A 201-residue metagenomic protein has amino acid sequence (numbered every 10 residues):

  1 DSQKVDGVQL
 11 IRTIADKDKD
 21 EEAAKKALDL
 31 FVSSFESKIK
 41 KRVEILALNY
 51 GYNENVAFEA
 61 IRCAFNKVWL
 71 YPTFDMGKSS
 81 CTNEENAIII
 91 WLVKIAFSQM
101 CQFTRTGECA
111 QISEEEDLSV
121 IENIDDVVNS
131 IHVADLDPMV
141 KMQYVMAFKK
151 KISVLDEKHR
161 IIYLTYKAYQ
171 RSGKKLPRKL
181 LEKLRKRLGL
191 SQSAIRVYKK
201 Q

Functional and structural regions predicted by a protein language model:
T13-I45, N55: A short, charge-rich alpha-helical start-of-domain segment used by transcription regulators
D18, E22, S119-S153: Acidic, proline/glycine-rich intrinsically disordered inter-domain spacer in sigma factors
V32, K149-K183: Short amphipathic alpha helix immediately N-terminal
I45-N49, R62-E85: Sigma70-family region 2
N53, S191-A194, Y198: Short coil turns linking two alpha-helices in DNA-binding domains
N55-N66, N83-S98: Structural recognition of an alpha-helix C-terminal capping motif at a helix-to-coil junction
M76, V93-E114: Arg/Lys-rich amphipathic alpha helix in sigma70-family domain 2
Q201: Alpha-helical DNA-recognition elements
